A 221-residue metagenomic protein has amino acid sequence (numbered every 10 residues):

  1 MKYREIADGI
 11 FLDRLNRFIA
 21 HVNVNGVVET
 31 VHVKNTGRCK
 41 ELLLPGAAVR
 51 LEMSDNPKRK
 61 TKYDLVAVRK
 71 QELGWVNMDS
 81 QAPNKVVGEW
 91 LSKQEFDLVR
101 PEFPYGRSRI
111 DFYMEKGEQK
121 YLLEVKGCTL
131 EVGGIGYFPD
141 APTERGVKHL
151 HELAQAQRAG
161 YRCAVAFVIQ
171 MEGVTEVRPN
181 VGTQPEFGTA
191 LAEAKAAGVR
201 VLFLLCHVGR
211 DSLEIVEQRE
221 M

Functional and structural regions predicted by a protein language model:
G9, I110-D140, L153: Conserved catalytic cores of phosphodiester-cleaving nucleases, focusing on short active-site segments
N16-H21: Short aromatic-glycine-enriched beta-strand elements
V27-E41: Beta-strand/loop nucleic-acid-binding surfaces
G37-R50, A154: Short nucleic-acid-contacting surface segments enriched for D/E, G, S/T with interspersed K/R
K40, E72-P101: Acidic-basic catalytic patches of nuclease active cores, encompassing PD-(D/E)XK and other metal-cofactor nuclease
P45-N56, L205-C206: Flexible glycine-rich surface loops and low-complexity tracts that mediate binding to linear polymers
G134-E144, A154-T183, L205: Nucleic-acid nuclease catalytic cores
Q170-M221: Domain-level recognition of nuclease-like catalytic cores that cleave nucleotide substrates
